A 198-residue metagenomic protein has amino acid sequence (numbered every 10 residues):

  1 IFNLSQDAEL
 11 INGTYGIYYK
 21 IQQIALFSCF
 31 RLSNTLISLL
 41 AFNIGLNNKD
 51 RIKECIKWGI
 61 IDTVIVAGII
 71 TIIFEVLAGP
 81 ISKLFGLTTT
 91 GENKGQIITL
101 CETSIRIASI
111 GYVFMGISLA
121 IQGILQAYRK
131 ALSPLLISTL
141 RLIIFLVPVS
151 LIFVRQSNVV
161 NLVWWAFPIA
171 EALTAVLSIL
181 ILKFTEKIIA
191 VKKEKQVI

Functional and structural regions predicted by a protein language model:
I1-Y18, I24, F42, S82-E92 (+1 more regions): Helix-terminus/linker motif at the lipid-water interface of multi-pass membrane proteins
A8-I11, A131-S133, V159-V160: Membrane-helix interface segments
Y15-A78, M115-I137: Small-residue-rich hydrophobic transmembrane alpha-helices
I24-A25, V76, I144-F145, W164-W165: Hydrophobic alpha-helical transmembrane segments of integral membrane proteins, especially lipid-exposed positions
L40-G111, F153-I198: Short alpha-helical transmembrane segments in multi-pass integral membrane proteins
L119, F145-V154: Transmembrane alpha-helical segments of integral membrane proteins
